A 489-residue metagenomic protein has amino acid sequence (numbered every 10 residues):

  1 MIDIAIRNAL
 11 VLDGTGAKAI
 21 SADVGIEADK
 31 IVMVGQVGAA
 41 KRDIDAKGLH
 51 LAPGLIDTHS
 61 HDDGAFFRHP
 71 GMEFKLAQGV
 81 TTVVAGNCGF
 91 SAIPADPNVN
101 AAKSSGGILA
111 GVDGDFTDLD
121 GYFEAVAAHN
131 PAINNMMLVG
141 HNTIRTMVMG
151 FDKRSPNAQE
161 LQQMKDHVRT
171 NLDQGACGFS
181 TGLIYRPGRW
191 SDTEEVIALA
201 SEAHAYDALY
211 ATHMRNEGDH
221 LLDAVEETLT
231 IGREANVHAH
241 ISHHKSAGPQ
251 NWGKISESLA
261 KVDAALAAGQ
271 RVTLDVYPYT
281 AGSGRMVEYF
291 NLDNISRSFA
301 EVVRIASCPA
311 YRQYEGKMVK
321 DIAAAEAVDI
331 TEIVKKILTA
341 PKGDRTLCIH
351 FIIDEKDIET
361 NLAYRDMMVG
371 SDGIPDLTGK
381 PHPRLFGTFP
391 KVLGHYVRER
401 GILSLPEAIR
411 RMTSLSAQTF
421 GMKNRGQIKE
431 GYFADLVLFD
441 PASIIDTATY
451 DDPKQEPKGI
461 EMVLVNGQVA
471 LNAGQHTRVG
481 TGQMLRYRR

Functional and structural regions predicted by a protein language model:
M1-A22, E27, G35-Q36, L76 (+1 more regions): Active-site microenvironment of metallo-dependent hydrolases
I2-I6, V37-G86, V465, R489: Replace "His-x-His-based motif
I56-S60, V83-A85, N135-V139, F179-T181 (+4 more regions): Hydrophobic faces of well-ordered beta-strands that scaffold small-molecule active sites in alpha/beta enzyme cores
T58-F66, M149-Q162, L183-S191: Active-site mouth loops of central-metabolism enzymes
R68-C177, Q270: Divalent-metal coordination cores built from histidine and acidic residues
P94-D115, Y122-F123, N142-R154, H167 (+2 more regions): Polyanionic/metal-chelating signatures
G121-E124, D166, T170, E194-A205 (+4 more regions): Alpha-helical scaffolding segments of alpha/beta enzyme cores, especially the outer helices of TIM-barrel or partial
T170-T228: Divalent metal-binding pocket/active-site signature
